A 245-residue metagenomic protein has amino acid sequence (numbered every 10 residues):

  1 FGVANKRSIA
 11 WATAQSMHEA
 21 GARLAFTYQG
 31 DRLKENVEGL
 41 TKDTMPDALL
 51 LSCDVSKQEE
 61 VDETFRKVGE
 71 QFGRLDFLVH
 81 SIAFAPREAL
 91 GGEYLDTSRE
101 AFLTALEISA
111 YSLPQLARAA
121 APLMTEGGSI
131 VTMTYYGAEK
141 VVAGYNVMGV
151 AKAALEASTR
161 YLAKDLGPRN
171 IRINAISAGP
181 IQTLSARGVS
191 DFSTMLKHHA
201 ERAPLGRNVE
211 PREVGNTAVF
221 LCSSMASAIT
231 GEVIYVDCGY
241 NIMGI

Functional and structural regions predicted by a protein language model:
V3-T13, A83-A121, E126-P168, P180-Q182 (+2 more regions): Catalytic loop of short-chain dehydrogenase/reductase
G21-N36: Conserved glycine-rich Rossmann-like NAD(P)H-binding loop of the short-chain dehydrogenase/reductase
E38-G39, V147, P168, A178-A203 (+1 more regions): A glycine/serine/threonine-rich, flexible loop-to-helix segment that serves as the NAD(P) cofactor-binding "lid"
L51-Q71, F77-L103, P122, G144-V147 (+1 more regions): Conserved mid-core segment of classical short-chain dehydrogenase/reductases
G167, R172, I229-G231: Short, small/polar-rich loop/turn modules that mediate ligand/substrate recognition or access, typified
R172-Q182, C222-M225, Y235-D237: Conserved SDR Rossmann-fold cofactor-binding beta-strand/turn motif
A203-V214, M225: A conserved structural motif in NAD(P)-dependent oxidoreductases
V219, T230-I245: Short C-terminal tail/terminal secondary-structure segment of NAD(P)H-dependent dehydrogenase/reductase domains
